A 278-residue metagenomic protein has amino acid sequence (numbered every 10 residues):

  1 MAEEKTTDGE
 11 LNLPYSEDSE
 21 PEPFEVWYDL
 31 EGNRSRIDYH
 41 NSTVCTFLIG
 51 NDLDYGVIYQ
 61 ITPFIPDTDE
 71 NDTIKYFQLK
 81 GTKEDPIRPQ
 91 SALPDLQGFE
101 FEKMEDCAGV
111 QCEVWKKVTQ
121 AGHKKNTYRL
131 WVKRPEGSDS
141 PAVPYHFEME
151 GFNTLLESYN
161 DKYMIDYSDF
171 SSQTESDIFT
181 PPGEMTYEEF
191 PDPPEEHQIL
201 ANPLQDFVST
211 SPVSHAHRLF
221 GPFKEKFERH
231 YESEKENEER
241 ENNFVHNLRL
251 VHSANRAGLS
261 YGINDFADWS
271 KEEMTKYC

Functional and structural regions predicted by a protein language model:
M1-N12, L30-R36, C107-K117, S140-E148: Short, hydrophobic/aromatic-rich segments at coil-to-beta transitions
M1-R34, T68-F77, M104, G183-N202: N-terminal leader/targeting segments and the immediate start of mature chains
E22-A92, E150-S158: An acidic-aromatic
F47-Y55, K125-E150: A short, surface-exposed beta-strand/turn
P86-D106, Y167: Short acidic, Pro/Gly- and aromatic-enriched capping/linker segments at domain boundaries
K116-K125: Short helix-loop boundary/capping segments
R134-P212, H217-R218: Non-transmembrane domains of secretory- and envelope-associated proteins
E196-C278: Structured alpha-helical subdomains that flank or immediately precede key functional sites
